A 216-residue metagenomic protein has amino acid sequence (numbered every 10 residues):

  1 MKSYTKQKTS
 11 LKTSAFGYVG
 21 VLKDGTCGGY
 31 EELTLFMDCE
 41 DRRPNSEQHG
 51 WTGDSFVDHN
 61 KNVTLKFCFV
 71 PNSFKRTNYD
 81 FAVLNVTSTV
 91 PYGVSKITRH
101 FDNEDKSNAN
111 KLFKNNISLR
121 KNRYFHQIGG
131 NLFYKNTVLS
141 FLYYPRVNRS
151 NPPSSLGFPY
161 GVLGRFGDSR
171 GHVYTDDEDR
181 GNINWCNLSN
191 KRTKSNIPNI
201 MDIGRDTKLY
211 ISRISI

Functional and structural regions predicted by a protein language model:
M1-L35, T77-T87, Y92, K96 (+2 more regions): Secreted, propeptide-processed cysteine-rich mini-domains
M1-Y4, N60-K75, V90, S118 (+4 more regions): Short, structured beta-strand segments at or near domain termini in extracellular proteins/domains
S10-V19, G50-F56, K75-N85, H126-G129 (+1 more regions): Short, recurring structural edge motifs at helix starts
G20-K23, D38, D58, V63 (+3 more regions): Extended, solvent-exposed, polar/acidic, compositionally biased regions
L35-S55, E104-G129, N182-I197: A cross-kingdom feature marking solvent-exposed beta-strand/loop segments within repeated, beta-rich binding/scaffold
S73-D102, V138-D179: Short, solvent-exposed interaction modules
